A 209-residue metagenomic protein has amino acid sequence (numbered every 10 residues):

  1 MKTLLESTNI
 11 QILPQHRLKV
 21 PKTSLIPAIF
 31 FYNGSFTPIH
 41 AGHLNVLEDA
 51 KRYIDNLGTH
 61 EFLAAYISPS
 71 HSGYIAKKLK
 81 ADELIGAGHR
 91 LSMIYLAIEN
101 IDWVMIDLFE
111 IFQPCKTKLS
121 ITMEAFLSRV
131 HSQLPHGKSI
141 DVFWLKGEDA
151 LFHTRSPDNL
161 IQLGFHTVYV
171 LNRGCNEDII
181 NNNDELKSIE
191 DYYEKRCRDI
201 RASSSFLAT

Functional and structural regions predicted by a protein language model:
M1-T209: Nucleotidyltransferase catalytic core that binds NTPs
